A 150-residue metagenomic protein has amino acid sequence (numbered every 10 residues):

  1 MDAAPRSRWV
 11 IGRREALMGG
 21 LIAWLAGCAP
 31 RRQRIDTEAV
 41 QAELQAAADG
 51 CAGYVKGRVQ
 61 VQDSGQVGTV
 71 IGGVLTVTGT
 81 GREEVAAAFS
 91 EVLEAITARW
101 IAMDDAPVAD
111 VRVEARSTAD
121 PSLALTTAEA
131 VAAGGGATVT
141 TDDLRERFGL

Functional and structural regions predicted by a protein language model:
D2-A23: N-terminal secretory signal peptides and thylakoid transit peptides that target proteins across membranes
A26-G27: C-terminal motif of bacterial Sec signal peptides marking the signal peptidase cleavage site
D36-G57: Post-signal peptide N-terminal segment of mature Sec-exported envelope proteins
Q41-Q45, E83-A106: Short, non-transmembrane amphipathic alpha-helical segments
G53-T76: Short edge beta-strands and adjacent turn/loop segments
V59, M103-D110: Surface-exposed patches in mature extracellular/periplasmic domains of secreted proteins
G72-A87: A short interface-forming secondary-structure element
V111-L150: Polar/charged, Gly/Pro-rich intrinsically disordered segments
